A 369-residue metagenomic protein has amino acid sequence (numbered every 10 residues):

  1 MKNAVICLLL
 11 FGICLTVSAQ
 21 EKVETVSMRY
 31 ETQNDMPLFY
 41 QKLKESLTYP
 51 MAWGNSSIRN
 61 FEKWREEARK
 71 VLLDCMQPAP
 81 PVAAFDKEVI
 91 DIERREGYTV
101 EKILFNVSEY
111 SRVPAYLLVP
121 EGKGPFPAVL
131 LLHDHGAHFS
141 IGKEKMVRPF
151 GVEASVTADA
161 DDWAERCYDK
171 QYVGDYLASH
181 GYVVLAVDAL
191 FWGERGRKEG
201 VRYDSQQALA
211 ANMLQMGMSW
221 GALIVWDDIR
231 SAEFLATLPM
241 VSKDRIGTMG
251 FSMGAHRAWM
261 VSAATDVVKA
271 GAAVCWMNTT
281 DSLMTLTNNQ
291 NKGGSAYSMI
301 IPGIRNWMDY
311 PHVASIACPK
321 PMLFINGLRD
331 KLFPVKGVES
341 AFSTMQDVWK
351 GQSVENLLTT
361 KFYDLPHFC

Functional and structural regions predicted by a protein language model:
A19-T99, V107, G142: N-terminal targeting or regulatory segments adjacent to alpha/beta-hydrolase or S9 domains
Y110-V113, P120-A128, H135-H138: Proline/glycine-enriched tight loop/beta-turn segments at coil->beta junctions that connect or precede beta-strands
G124, L132-W226, A236-T237, L283-T285: Cap/lid segment of the alpha/beta-hydrolase catalytic domain
N212-Q215, L223, R230, A270-A314 (+2 more regions): Mobile cap/lid helix-loop segments that gate and shape the active-site cleft of serine hydrolases
M240-G250: Alpha/beta-hydrolase fold nucleophile elbow
G250-G254, A258: Gly/Ala-rich beta-loop-alpha elbow adjacent to hydrolase catalytic centers
A317, F324-N326: Short beta-strand/loop motif that positions the catalytic acidic residue of the alpha/beta-hydrolase fold
S343-C369: C-terminal catalytic histidine-bearing segment of alpha/beta-hydrolase fold enzymes
